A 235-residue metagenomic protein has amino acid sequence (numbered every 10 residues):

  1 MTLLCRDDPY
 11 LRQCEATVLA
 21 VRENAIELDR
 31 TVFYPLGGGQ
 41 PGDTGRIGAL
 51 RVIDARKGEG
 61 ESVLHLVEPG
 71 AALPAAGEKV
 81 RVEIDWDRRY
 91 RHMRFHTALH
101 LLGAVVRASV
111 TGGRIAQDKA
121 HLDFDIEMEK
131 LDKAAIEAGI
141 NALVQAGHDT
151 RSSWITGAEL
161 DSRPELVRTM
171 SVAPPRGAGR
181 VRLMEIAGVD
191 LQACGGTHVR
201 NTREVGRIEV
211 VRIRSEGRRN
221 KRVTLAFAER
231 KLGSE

Functional and structural regions predicted by a protein language model:
M1-E235: Active-/binding-site microenvironments in catalytic and ligand-binding cores
